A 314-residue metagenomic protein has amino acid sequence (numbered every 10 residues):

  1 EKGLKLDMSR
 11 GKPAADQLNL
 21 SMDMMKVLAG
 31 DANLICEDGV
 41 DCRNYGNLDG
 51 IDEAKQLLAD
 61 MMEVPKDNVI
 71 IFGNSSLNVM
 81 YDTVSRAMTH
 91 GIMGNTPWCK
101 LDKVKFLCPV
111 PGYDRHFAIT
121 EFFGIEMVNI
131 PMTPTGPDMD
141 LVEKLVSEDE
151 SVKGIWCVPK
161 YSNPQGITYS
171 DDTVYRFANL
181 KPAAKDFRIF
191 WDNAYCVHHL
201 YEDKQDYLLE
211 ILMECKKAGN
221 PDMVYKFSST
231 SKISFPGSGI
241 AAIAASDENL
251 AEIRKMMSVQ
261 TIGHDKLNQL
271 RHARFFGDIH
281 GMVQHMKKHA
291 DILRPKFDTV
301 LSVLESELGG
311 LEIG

Functional and structural regions predicted by a protein language model:
E1-D60: N-terminal "arm"/small-domain region of PLP-dependent enzymes with the aminotransferase-like
E1-K2, V303-G314: Short, intrinsically disordered, charge-balanced linker/junction segments flanking boundaries in proteins
A15-D16, I125, L311-G314: Conserved PLP-binding catalytic core of the aspartate aminotransferase-like
Q17-M22, T168, L200-K204, G237-I240: Short aromatic-enriched loop/helix-cap "lid" or pocket-rim segments at secondary-structure transitions that line
L34, G39-K185, C196-G219, L293: Conserved core of the PLP fold type I
G154, R188, Y225: Hydrophobic "anchor" residues on beta-strands that sit immediately upstream of conserved functional sites
D192: Glycine-centered flexible beta-alpha turn that most often forms the glycine-rich phosphate-binding loop
M213-R294, V303-S306: Conserved core segment of the aminotransferase class I/II
